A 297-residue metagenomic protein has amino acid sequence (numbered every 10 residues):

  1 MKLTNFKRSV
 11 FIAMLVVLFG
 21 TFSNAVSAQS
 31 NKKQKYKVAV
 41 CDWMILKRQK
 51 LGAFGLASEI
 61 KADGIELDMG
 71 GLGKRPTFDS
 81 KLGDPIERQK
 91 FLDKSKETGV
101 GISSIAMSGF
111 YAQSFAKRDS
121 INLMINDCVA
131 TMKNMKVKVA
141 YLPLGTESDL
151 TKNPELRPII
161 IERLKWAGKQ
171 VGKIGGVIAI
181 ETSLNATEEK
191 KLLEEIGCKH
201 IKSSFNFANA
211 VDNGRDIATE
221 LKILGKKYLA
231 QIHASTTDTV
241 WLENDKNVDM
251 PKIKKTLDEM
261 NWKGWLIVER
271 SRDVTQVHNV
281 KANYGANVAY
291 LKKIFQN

Functional and structural regions predicted by a protein language model:
M1-I12: Bacterial N-terminal signal peptides that target proteins for export
I12-T21: Bacterial N-terminal signal peptides
S27-A39, L46-D63, T98, A186-N297: Histidine-acidic metal/acid-base catalytic patches
M44, M69-G71, S108-Y111, L144-S148 (+4 more regions): Active-site-proximal loop/turn and secondary-structure-junction residues that shape catalytic pockets, frequently
E66, S104-A106, Y141, A179 (+2 more regions): Conserved beta-strand positions in the central sheet of alpha/beta enzyme cores
D68-L92, L144-T151: Glycine-rich, proline-tolerant flexible connector loops at the mouths of alpha/beta enzymes
K81-R88, R118-N126, N153-L164, D216-K222 (+2 more regions): Charged helix-capping and loop-helix junction motifs
K96-T98, Y111-S203, V211-D212: Active-site acidic/histidine proton-transfer and metal-coordination neighborhood in alpha/beta enzyme cores
